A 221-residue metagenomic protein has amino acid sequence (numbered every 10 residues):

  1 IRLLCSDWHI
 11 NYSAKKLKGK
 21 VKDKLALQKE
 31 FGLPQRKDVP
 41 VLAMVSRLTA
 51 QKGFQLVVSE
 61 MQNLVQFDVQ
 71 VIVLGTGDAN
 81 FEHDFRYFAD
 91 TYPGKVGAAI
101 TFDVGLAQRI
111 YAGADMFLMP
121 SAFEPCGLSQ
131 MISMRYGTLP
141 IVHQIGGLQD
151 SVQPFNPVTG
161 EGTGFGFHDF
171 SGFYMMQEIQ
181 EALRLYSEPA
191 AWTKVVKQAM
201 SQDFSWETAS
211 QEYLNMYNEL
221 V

Functional and structural regions predicted by a protein language model:
I1-V221: Catalytic cores of carbohydrate-active enzymes across secretory and cytosolic contexts
